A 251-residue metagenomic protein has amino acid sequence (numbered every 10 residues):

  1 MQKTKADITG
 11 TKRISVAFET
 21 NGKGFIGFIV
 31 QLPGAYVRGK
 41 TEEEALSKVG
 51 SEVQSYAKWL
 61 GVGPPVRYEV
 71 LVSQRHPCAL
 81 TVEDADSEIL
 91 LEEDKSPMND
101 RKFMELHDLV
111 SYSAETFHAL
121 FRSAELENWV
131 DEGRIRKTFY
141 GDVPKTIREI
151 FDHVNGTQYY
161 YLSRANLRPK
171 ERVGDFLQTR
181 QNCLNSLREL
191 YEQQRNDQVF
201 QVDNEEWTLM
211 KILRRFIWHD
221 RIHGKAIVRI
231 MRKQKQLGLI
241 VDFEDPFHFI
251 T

Functional and structural regions predicted by a protein language model:
M1-T4, R67, T81, L91 (+6 more regions): Serine/threonine-rich low-complexity intrinsically disordered regions
Q2, T11-K12, E19-K23, L91-E93 (+2 more regions): Short secondary-structure boundary micro-motifs
Q2-R13, Q54-F103: Short, charged, surface-exposed hinge/linker loops at domain edges that act as mobile lids or interdomain connectors
V16-E42, L46-V66, W129-L177, V202-T251: Short, contiguous alpha-helical
V16-F18, E88-I89, R122, Q194-R195: Short, flexible segments with low predicted structural confidence
A85-P97, V110-I135, F151-Y160: A short mid-domain helix/strand-loop element embedded in enzyme catalytic domains that forms or borders the active-site
S96-A124, E171-F200, W207-A226: Acidic/histidine-rich alpha-helical segments that form the ligand environment of transition-metal centers
